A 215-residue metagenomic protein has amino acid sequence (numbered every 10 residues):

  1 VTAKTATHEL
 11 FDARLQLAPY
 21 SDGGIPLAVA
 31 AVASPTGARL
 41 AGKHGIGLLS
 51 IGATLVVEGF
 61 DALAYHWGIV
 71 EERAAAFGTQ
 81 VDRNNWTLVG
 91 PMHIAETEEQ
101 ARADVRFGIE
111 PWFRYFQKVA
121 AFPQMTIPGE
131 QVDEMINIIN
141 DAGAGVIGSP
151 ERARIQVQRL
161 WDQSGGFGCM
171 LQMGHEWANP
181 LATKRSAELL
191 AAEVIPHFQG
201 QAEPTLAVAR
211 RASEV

Functional and structural regions predicted by a protein language model:
V1-V215: Active-site-adjacent structural elements that line small-molecule/cofactor binding pockets in enzymes
